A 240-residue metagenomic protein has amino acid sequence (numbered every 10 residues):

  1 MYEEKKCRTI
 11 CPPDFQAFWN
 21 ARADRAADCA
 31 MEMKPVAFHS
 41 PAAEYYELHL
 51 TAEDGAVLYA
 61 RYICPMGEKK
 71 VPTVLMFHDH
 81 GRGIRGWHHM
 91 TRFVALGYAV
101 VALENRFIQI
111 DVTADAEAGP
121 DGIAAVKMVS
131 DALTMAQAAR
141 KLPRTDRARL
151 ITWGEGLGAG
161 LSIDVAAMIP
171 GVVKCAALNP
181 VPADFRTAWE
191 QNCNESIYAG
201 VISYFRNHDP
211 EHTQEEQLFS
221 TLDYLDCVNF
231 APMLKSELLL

Functional and structural regions predicted by a protein language model:
M1-A43: N-terminal targeting or regulatory segments adjacent to alpha/beta-hydrolase or S9 domains
E44-H49, E53-P65: A short loop-to-beta-strand scaffold at the N-terminal edge of the catalytic core in hydrolase folds
A60-C64, K70-H80: Short beta-strand element of the alpha/beta-hydrolase
R85-S130, W189-E190: Cap/lid segment of the alpha/beta-hydrolase catalytic domain
A116-G156: Gly/Ser-rich "nucleophile elbow"/oxyanion-hole loop immediately N-terminal to the catalytic nucleophile in hydrolases
D164-H212: Hydrolase active-site cap/lid region
E216-L240: Serine-hydrolase catalytic core
